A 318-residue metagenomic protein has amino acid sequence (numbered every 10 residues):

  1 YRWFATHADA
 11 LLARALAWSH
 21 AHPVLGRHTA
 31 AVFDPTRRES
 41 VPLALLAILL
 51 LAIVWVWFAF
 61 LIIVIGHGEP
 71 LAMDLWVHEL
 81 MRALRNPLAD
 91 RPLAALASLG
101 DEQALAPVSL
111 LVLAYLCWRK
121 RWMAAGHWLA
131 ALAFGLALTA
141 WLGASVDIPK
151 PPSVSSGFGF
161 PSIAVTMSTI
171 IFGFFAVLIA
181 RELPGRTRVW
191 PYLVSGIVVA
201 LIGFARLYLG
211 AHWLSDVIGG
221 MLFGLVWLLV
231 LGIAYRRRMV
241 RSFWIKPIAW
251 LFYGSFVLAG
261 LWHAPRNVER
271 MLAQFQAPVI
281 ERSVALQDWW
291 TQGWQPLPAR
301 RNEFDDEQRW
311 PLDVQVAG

Functional and structural regions predicted by a protein language model:
Y1-A124, M221-P296, E303-R309: Terminal transmembrane helix and immediately flanking juxtamembrane interfaces of multi-pass membrane proteins
Y1-L12, I148-N267: Membrane-embedded catalytic cores of phosphoryl/pyrophosphoryl-handling enzymes
V54, G135, T139, I202 (+1 more regions): Alpha-helical transmembrane segments of multipass membrane proteins
V64-R82, A89, Q103-G196: Membrane-interface loops
L312-V314: Juxtamembrane extramembrane loops of integral membrane proteins
A317-G318: A cross-kingdom signal targeting lumenal/periplasmic-facing segments of multi-pass membrane and secretory-pathway
